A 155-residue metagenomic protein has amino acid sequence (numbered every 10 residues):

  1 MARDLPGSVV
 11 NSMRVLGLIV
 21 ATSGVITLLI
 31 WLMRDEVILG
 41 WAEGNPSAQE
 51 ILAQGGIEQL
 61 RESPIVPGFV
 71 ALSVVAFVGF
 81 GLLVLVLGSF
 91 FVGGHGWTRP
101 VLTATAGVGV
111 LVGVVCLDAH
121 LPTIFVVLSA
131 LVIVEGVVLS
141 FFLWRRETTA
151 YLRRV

Functional and structural regions predicted by a protein language model:
M1-G40: Cytosolic juxtamembrane helix and N-cap/initiation of the first transmembrane helix
A2-R14, L83-L102, V137-V155: Cytoplasmic membrane-interface segments at the C-terminal ends of transmembrane helices
R14, L18, V75, V101-A104 (+2 more regions): Hydrophobic core positions of alpha-helical segments in small-molecule transporters and transporter systems
L16-I30, F77-L87, A106-C116, V132-L139 (+1 more regions): Helical transmembrane-bundle signal
I30-D35, G93, A119-H120, L143-E147: Short helix-capping/hinge motifs at transmembrane helix termini and TM-loop junctions
G40-E62: Perimembrane loop-to-helix junctions flanking transmembrane segments
E62-V78: Individual transmembrane alpha-helix segments
F90-L131: Hydrophobic alpha-helical transmembrane segments of integral membrane proteins
